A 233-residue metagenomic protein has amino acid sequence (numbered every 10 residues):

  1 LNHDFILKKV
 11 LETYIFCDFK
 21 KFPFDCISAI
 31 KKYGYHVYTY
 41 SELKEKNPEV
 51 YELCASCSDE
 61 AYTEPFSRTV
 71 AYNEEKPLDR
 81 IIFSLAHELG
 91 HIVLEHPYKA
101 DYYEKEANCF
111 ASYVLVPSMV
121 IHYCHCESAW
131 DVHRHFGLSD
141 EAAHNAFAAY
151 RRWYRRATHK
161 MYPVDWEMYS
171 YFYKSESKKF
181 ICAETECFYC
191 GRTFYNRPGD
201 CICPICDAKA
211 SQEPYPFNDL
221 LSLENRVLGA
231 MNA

Functional and structural regions predicted by a protein language model:
L1-A233: Active-site hotspot residues in diverse enzymes, especially metal/ion-binding acidic/histidine motifs
